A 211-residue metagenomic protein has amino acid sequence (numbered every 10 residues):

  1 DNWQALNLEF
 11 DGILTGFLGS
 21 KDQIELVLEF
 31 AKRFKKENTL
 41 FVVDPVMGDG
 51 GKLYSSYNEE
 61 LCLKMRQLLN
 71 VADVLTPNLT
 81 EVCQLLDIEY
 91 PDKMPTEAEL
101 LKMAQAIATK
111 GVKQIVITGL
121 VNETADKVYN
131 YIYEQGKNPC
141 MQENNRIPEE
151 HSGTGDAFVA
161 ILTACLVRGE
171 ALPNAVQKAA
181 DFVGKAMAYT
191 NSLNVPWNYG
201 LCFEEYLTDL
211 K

Functional and structural regions predicted by a protein language model:
D1-S55, E204-D209: Conserved N-terminal subdomain of the carbohydrate kinase-like
G12-T15, V42-G50, T76-L86, I117 (+1 more regions): Short beta-strands and strand-loop turn motifs
S56-P139: Conserved phosphate/ATP/ADP-binding segment of small-molecule kinases
Q84, E149-L172: Short, small-residue alpha-helix embedded
N138-C140, C165-A179: Phosphate-handling active-site elements
P139-S152: Short pre-catalytic strand/loop immediately N-terminal to key active-site residues, enriched for Gly-Thr
P173-K211: Charged C-terminal helix
